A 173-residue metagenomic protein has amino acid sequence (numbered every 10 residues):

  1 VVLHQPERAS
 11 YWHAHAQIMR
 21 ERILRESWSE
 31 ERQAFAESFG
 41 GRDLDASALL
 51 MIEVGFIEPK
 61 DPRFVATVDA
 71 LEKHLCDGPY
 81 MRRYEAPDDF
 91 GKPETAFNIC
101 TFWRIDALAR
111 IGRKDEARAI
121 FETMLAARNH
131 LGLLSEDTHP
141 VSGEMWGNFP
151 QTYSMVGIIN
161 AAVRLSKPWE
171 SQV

Functional and structural regions predicted by a protein language model:
V1-Y11: Inter-helical turn/loop segments and adjacent helix faces that build the functional surface of alpha-helical bundle
Q17-N98, A119-Q172: Extended glycan-interaction surfaces of carbohydrate-active proteins
E94-K114, I159: C-terminal substrate/ligand-recognition segments
